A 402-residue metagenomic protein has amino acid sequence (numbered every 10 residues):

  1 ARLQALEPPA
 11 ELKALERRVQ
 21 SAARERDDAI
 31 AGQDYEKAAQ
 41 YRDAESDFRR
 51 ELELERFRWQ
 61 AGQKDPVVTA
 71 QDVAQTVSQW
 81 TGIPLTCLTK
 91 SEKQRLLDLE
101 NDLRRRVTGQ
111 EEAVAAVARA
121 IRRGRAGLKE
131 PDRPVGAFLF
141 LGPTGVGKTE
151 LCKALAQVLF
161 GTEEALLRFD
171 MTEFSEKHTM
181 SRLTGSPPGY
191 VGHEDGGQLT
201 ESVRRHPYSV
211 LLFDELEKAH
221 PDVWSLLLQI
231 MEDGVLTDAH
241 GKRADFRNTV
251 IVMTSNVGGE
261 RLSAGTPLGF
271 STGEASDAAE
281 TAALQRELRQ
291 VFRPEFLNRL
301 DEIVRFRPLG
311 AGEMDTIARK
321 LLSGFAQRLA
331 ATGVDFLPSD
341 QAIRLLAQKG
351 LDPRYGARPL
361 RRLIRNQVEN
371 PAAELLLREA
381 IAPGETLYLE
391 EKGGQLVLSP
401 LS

Functional and structural regions predicted by a protein language model:
A1-S402: AAA+ P-loop NTPase nucleotide-binding core of proteostasis motors
